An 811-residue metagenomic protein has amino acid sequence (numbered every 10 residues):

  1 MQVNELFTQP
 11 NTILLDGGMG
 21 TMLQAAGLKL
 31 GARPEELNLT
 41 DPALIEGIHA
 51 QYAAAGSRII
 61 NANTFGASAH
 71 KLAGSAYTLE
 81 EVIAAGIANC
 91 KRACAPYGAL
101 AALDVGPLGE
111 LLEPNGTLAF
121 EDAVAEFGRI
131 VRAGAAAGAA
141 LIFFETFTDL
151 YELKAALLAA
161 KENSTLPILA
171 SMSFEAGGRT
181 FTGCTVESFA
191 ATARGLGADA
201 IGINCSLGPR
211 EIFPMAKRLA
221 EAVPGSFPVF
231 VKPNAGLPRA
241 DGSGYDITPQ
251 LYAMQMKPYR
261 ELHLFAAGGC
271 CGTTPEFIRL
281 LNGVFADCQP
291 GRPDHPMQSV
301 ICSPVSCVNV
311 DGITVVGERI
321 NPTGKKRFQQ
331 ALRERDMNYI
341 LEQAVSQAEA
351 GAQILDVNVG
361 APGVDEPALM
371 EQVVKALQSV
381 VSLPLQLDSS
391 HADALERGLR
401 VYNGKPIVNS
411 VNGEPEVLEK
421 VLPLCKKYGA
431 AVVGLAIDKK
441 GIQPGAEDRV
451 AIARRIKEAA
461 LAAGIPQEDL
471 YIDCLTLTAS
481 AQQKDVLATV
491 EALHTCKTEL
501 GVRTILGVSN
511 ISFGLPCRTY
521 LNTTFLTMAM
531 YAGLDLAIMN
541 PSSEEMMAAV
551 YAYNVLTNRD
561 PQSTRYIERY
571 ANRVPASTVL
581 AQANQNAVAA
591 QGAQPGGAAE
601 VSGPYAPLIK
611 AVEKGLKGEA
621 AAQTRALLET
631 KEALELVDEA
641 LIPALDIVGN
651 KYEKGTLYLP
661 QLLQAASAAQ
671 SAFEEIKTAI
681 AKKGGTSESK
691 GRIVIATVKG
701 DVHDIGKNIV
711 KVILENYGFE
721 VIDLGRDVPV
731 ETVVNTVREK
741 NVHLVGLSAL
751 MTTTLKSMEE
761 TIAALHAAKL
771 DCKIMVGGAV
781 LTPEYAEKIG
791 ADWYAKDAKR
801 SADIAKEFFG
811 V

Functional and structural regions predicted by a protein language model:
M1-D473, L477-V811: Domain-level signal for soluble alpha/beta catalytic cores
